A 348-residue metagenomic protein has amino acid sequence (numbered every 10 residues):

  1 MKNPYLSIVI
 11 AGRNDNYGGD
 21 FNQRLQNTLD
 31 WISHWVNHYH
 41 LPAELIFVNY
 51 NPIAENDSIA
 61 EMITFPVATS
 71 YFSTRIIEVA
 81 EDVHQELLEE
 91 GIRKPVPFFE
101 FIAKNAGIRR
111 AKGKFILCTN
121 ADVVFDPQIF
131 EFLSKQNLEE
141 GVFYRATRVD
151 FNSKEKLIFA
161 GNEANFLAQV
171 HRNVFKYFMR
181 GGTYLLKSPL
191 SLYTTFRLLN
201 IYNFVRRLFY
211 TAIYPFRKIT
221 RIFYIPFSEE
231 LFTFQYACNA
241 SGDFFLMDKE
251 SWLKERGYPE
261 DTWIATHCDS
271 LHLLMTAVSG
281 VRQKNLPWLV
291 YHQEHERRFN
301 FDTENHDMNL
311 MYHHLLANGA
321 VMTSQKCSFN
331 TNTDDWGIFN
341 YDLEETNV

Functional and structural regions predicted by a protein language model:
M1-N37: N-proximal low-complexity "stem/linker" segments adjacent to membrane-targeting elements
Y5-V9, E44, L271: Cell-envelope/extracellular polymer assembly enzymes that use nucleotide-activated donors
D15, H38, V48-T64, A80-H84 (+1 more regions): A conserved acidic beta->alpha catalytic loop
D57-R110: Active-site-proximal specificity loops/subdomain of glycosyltransferases
P95, I108-R109, D126-E260: Conserved catalytic core of nucleotide-sugar-dependent glycosyltransferases
I116: Short aromatic/hydrophobic "clamp" motif used to bind/position activated sugar donors
T119-A121: Catalytic metal- and UDP-sugar-binding loop of GT-A-like glycosyltransferases, i.e., residues flanking the conserved
P226-F227, T233-G242, K249-E250, D261-V348: C-terminal catalytic/acceptor-binding lobe
